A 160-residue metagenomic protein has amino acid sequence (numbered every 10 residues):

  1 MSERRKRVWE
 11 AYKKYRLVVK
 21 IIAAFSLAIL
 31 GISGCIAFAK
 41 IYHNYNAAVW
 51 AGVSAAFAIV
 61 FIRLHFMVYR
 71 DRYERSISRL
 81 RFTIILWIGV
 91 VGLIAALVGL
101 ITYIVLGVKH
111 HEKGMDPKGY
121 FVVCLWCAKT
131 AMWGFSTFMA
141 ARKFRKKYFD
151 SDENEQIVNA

Functional and structural regions predicted by a protein language model:
M1-R7: Extended, low-complexity, polar regulatory segments
E3, S26-L30: Membrane-interfacial loop- and helix-cap regions that link adjacent transmembrane helices in polytopic membrane proteins
V8-A23, S33-A47, A51-L64, E74-A160: Eukaryotic polytopic
R70-D71: Long, charge-rich, low-complexity intrinsically disordered regions
